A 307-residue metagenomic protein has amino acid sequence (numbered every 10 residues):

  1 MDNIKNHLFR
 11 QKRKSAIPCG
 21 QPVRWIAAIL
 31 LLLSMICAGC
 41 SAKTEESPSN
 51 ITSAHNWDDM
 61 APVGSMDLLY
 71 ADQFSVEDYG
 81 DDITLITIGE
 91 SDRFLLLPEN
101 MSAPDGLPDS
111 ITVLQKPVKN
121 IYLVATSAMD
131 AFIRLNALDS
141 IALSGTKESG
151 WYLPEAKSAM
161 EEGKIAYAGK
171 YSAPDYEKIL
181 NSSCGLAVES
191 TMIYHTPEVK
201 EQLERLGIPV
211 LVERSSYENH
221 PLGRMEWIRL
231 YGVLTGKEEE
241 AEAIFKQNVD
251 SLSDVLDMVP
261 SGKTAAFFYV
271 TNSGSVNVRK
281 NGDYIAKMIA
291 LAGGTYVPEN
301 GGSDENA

Functional and structural regions predicted by a protein language model:
I4-I26: Bacterial N-terminal signal peptides that target proteins for export
I26-C37: Bacterial N-terminal signal peptides
C40-M129, E240-A266: Bacterial Sec-exported substrate-binding components of ABC uptake systems
T84-E90, F94-L180, L186-I193: A short, structured surface patch at a secondary-structure boundary
N120, K164, E177, N181-S275 (+1 more regions): Extracytoplasmic substrate-binding proteins
F132-N136, V199-K200, N281: Short, solvent-exposed loop/turn and secondary-structure capping segments
A137, L206-G207, A292: Short, structured coil segments at secondary-structure junctions
N277-N306: Alpha-helical, coiled-coil/dimerization segments enriched in small aliphatic residues
